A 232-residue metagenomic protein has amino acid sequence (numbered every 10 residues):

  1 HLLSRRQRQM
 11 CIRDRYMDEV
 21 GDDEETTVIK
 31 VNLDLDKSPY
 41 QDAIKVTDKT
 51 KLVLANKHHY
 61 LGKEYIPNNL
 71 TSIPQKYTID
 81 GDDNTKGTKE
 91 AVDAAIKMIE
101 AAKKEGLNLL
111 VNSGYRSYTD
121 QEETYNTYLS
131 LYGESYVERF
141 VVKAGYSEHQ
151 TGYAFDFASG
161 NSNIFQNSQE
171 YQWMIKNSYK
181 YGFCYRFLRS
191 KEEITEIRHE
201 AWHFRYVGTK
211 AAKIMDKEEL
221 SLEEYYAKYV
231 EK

Functional and structural regions predicted by a protein language model:
H1-I12: Single conserved hydrophobic/aromatic residue that forms the stacking wall/gate of nucleotide- or nucleobase-binding
Y16-K232: Cell-envelope/glycan interface and biosynthesis
